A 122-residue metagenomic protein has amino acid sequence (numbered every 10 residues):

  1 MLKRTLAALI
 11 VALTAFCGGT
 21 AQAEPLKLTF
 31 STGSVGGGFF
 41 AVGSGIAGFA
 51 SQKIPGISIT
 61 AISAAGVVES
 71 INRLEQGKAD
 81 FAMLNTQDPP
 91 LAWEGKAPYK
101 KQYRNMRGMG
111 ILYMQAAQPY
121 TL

Functional and structural regions predicted by a protein language model:
M1-R4: Positively charged n-region of N-terminal signal peptides that target proteins for export
L6-A7, T121: Intrinsically disordered, low-complexity segments enriched in glycine/proline and serine/threonine
A7-C17: Bacterial N-terminal signal peptides
C17-A23: Sec/Tat signal peptide C-region and signal peptidase I cleavage site
E24-L122: Short, glycine-/small- and polar/acidic-enriched structural segments that line small-molecule recognition paths
